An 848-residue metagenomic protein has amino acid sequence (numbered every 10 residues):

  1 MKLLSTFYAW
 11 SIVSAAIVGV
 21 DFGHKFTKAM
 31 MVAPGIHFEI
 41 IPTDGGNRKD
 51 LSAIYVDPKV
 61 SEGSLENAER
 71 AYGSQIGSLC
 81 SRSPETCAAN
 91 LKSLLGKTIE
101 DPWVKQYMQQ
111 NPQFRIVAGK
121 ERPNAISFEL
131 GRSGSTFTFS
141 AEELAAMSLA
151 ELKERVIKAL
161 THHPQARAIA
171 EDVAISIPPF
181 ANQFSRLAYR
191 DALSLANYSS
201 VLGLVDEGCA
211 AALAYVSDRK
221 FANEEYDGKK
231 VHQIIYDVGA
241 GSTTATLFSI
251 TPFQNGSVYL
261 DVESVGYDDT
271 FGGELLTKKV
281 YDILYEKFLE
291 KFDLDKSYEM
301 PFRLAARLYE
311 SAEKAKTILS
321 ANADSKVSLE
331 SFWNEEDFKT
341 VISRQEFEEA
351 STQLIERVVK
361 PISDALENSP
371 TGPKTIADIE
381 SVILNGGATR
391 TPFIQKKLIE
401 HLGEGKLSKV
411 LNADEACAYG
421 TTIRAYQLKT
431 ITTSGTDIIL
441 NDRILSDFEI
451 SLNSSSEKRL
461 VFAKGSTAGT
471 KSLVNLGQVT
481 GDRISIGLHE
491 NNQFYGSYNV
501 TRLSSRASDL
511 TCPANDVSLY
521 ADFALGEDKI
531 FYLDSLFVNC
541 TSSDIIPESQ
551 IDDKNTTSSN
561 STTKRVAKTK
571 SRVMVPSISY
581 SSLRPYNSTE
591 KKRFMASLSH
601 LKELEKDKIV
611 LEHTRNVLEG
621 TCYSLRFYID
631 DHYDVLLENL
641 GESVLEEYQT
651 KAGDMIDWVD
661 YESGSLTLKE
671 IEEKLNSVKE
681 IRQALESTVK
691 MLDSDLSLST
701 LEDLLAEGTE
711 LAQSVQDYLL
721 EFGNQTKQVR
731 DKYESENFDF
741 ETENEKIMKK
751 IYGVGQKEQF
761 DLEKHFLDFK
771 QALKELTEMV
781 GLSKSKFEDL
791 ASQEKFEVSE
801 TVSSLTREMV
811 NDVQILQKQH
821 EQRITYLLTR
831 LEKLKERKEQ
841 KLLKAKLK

Functional and structural regions predicted by a protein language model:
K2-A15: Cleavable N-terminal signal peptides of Sec/SRP-targeted secreted and luminal proteins
A15-K105, S133-T138, K158-K848: Oxyanion-binding/catalytic loops of NTP- or PPi-dependent enzymes
M108-F128, A321-S331: Reverse-transcriptase-like RNA-dependent polymerase core
L152-I157: Structured alpha-helical segments in the cores of large, soluble enzyme domains
